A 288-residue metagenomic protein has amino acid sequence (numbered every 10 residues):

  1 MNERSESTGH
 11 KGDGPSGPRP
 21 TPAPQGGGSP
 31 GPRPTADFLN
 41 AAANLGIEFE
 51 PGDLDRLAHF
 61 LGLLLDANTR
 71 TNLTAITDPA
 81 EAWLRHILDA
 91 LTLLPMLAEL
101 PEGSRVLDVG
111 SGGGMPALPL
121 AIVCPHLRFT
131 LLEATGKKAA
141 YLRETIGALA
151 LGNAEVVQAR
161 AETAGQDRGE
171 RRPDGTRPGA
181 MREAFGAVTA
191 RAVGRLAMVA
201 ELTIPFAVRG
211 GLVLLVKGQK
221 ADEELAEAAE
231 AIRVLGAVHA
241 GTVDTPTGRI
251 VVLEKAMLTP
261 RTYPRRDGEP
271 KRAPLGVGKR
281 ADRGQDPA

Functional and structural regions predicted by a protein language model:
M1-L107, K137-A154: Class I SAM-dependent transferase core
D13, G27, H126-T130, A134-A288: S-adenosylmethionine
G110: Conserved glycine-centered beta->alpha loop in an early N-terminal alpha/beta scaffold
G113-H126: Conserved SAM-binding loop of SAM-dependent methyltransferases across substrates and taxa, primarily the Class I
